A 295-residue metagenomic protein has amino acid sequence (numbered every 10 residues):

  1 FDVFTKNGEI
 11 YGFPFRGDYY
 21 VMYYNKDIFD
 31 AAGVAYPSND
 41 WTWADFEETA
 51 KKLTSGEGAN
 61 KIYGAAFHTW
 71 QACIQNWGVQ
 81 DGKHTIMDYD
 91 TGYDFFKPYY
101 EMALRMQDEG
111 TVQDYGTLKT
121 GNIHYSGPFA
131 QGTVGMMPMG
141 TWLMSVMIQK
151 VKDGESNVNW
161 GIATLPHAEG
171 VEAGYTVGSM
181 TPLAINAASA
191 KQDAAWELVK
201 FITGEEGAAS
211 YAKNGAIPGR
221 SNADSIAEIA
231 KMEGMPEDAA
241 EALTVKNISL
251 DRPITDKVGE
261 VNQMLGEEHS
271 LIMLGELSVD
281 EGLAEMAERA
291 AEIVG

Functional and structural regions predicted by a protein language model:
F1-G12, Y23, E47-A59, C73-G78 (+3 more regions): Pocket-flanking alpha-helical
F1-Y19, N159-A163, K231-G234: Hinge/lid segment of periplasmic solute-binding proteins
A32, E109-V112, K150-I217, L277: Extracytoplasmic/periplasmic substrate-recognition and gating elements
G33-S38, L104-T120, T133, D153-N159: A local structural motif
W41-E47, G116-Q131: Short helix-initiation/N-cap motifs at beta->coil->alpha
A50, D88-K119, L165: Glycine-centered hinge/linker elements that transmit conformational signals in sensory and ligand-binding systems
Q131-M139: Alpha-to-beta junction loops
A163, K213-E267, L271: Long, aromatic- and glycine/proline-rich binding clefts that accommodate carbohydrate-like moieties
